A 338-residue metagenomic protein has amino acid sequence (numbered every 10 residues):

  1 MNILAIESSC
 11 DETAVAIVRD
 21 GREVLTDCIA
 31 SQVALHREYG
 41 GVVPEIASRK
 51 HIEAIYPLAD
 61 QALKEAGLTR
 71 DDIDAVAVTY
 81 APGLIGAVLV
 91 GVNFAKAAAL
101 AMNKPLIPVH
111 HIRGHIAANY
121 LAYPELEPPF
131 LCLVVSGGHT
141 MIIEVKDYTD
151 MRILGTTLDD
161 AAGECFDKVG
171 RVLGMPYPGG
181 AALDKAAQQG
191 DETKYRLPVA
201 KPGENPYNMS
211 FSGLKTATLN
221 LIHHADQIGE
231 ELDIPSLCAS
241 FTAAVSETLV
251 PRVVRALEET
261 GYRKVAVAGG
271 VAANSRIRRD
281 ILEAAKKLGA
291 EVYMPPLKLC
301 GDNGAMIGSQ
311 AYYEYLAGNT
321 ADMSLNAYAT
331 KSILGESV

Functional and structural regions predicted by a protein language model:
M1, V109-L131, Q310: Conserved phosphate-binding catalytic cores of ATP/NTP-utilizing and phosphoryl-transfer enzymes
N2-P82, H111, H115: N-terminal beta-alpha supersecondary unit
T13-V18, C132, T140-E144: Short beta-strand scaffold segments in enzyme catalytic cores
V78-M102, S275-E283: Short Gly/Thr/Asp-enriched flexible loops that form oxyanion-binding sites at enzyme active sites
P108-V109, V265, L282-I307: Conserved phosphate-binding/catalytic loops in two-lobed NTP-binding clefts
P124, D147-D191, K215-A225: Glycine-rich phosphate-binding loop plus the immediately following alpha-helix
K185-V265, N274-L288, Y315-G318, G335-V338: A contiguous, well-structured pocket-lining segment that forms one wall/lid of small-molecule binding clefts in soluble
P295-I333: Glycine-rich phosphate-binding/hydrolytic loop that grips phosphoryl groups
